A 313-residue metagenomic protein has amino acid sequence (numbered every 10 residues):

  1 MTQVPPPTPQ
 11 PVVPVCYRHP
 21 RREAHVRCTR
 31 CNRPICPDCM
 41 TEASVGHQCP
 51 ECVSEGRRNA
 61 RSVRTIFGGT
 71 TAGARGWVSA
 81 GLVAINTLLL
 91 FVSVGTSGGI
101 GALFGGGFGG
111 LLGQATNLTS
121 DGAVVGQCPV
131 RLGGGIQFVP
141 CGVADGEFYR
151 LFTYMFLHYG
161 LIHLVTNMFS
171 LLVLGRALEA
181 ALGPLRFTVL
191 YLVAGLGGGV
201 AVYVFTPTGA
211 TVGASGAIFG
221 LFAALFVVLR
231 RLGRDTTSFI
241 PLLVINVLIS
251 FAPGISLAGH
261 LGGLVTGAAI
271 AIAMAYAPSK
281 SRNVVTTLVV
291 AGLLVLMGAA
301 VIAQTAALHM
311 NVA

Functional and structural regions predicted by a protein language model:
M1-L151, P278-A313: N-terminal signal-anchor transmembrane helix
T65, A180-P184, L225-I240, A275-L288: Alpha-helical transmembrane bundle and helix-membrane interface signal in multi-pass integral membrane proteins
T87, F91, R176-A177, L196-V204 (+4 more regions): Alpha-helical transmembrane segments of multipass membrane proteins
E147, L151-A223: Transmembrane helix-loop-helix
Y191-A194, S238-L248, V289-L294: Central hydrophobic cores of alpha-helical transmembrane segments in multi-pass integral membrane proteins
A201-T211, R231-L232, F251-A258, L308: Membrane-interface helix caps and helix-loop-helix hairpins in membrane proteins
G213, S256-G267: Loop-to-transmembrane alpha-helix initiation sites
G263-S279: Transmembrane alpha-helical segments of integral membrane proteins
